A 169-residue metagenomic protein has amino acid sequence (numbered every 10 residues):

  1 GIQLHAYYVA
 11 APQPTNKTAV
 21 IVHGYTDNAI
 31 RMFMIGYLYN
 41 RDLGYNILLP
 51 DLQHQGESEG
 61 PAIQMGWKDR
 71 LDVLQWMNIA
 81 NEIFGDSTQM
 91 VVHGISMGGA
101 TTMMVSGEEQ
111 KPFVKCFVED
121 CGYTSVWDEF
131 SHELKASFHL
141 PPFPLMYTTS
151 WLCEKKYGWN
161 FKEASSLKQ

Functional and structural regions predicted by a protein language model:
I2-A10: A short loop-to-beta-strand scaffold at the N-terminal edge of the catalytic core in hydrolase folds
N16-G24: Short beta-strand element of the alpha/beta-hydrolase
Y25-Y39: The serine-hydrolase catalytic nucleophile loop
G36-E59: Conserved alpha/beta-hydrolase
I63-F84: Alpha/beta-hydrolase active-site loop
F84-S96: Alpha/beta-hydrolase fold nucleophile elbow
G94-M104: Glycine-rich nucleophile elbow surrounding the catalytic serine of serine-hydrolase chemistry
M104-E163, L167: Hydrolase active-site cap/lid region
